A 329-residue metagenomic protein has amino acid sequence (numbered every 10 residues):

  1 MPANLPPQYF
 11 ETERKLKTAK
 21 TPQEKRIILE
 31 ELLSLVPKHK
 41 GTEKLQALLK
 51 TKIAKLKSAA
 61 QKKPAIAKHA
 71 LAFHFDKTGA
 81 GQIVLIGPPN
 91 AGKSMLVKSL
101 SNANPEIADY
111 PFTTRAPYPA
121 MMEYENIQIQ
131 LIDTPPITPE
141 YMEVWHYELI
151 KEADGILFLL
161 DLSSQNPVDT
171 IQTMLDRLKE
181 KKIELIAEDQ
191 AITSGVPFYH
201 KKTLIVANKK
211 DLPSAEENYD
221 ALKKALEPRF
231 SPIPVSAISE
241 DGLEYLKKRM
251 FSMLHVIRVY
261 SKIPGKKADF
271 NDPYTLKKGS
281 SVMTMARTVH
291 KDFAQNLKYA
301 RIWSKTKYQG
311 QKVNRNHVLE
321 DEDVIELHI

Functional and structural regions predicted by a protein language model:
P2-Q165: Conserved G1/Walker A P-loop phosphate-binding module
K20-G81, I86, A91, I186-I329: C-terminal-of-GTPase-core extension/linker across diverse P-loop GTPases
S99-L100, V144-Y147, I171-M174, N218-L222 (+1 more regions): Short, glycine/charged-enriched secondary-structure capping and boundary segments
I137-P139, K151-T193, K210-E216, I238-E240: Conserved Switch II/interswitch segment of TRAFAC-class P-loop GTPases
